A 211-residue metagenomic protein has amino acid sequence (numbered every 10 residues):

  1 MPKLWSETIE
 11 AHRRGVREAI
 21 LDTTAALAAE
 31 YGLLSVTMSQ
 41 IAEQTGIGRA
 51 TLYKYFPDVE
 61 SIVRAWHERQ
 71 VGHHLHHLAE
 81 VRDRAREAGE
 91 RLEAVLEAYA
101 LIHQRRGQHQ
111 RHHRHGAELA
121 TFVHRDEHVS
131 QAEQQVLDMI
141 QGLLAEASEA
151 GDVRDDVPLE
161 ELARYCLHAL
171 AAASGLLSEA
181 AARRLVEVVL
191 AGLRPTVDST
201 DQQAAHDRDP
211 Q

Functional and structural regions predicted by a protein language model:
M1-G15, T121-V123, S199-Q211: N-terminal intrinsically disordered/low-complexity leader segments
M1-Q44: Basic, helix-initiating cap at the start of DNA-binding domains
S35, D58-V63, H73-H74: Short amphipathic alpha-helical segment with a characteristic S/N-K-E followed by hydrophobic residues
G46-F56: Short hydrophobic/aromatic patch on the recognition helix
A65, H76-R106: Hydrophobic alpha-helical connector segments
G72-L75, A120-G175, A180: Amphipathic alpha-helical packing segments from all-alpha helical-bundle domains
A172-L177, A182-D198, Q202-D209: Conserved NTP phosphate-binding and transfer environment spanning the P-loop NTPase/kinase superfamily
